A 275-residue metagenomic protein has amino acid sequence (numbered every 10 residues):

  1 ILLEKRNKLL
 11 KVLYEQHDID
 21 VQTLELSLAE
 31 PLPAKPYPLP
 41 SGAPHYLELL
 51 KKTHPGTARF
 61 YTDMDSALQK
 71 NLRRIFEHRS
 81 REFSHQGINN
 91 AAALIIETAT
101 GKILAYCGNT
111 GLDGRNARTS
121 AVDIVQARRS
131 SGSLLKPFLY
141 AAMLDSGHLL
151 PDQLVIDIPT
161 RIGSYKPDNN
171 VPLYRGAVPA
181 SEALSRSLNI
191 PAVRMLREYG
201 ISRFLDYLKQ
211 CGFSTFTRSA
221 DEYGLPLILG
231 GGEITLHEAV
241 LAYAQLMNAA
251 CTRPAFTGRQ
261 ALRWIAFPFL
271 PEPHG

Functional and structural regions predicted by a protein language model:
I1-K70, K209, F213-A220, G224-G230 (+2 more regions): Non-catalytic, structured segments within soluble enzyme domains
L2-E4, E15-P33, I88-I96, V155-R161 (+1 more regions): Acidic/histidine-enriched alpha-helical segments
L2-L9, T23, Y46, L50 (+9 more regions): Stable alpha-helical elements in mature extracytoplasmic
K8, L13, L72, G101 (+3 more regions): Active-site SXXK
Y37-K52, L149-F204, N248, T252 (+1 more regions): Conserved catalytic neighborhood of penicillin-recognizing serine enzymes
L50, Q86-A117, D206-C211: A short, well-structured edge-of-sheet supersecondary motif
T53-T57, T119-V125, R175-A177, S185-A192 (+1 more regions): Flexible glycine/proline-enriched surface loops and loop-helix/loop-strand junctions
T62-F83, I95-E97, Y106, G114-A127 (+1 more regions): A penicillin-recognizing enzyme superfamily signal
